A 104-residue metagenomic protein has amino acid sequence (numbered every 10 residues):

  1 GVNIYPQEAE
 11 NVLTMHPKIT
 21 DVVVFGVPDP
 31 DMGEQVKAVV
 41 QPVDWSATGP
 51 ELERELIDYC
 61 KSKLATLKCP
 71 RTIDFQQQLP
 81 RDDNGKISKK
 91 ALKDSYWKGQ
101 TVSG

Functional and structural regions predicted by a protein language model:
G1-L67, Q78, G85, A91-D94: AMP-binding/adenylate-forming catalytic core of the ANL superfamily
I73-Q76: General small-molecule cofactor/ligand-binding pocket signal
D82, S88, S103-G104: Proteins with a high burden of low-complexity, intrinsically disordered sequence enriched in S/T/G/P/A and R, requiring
D94-G104: Acidic/polar alpha-helix N-cap and adjacent early helical turns within long charge-rich amphipathic helices/linkers
